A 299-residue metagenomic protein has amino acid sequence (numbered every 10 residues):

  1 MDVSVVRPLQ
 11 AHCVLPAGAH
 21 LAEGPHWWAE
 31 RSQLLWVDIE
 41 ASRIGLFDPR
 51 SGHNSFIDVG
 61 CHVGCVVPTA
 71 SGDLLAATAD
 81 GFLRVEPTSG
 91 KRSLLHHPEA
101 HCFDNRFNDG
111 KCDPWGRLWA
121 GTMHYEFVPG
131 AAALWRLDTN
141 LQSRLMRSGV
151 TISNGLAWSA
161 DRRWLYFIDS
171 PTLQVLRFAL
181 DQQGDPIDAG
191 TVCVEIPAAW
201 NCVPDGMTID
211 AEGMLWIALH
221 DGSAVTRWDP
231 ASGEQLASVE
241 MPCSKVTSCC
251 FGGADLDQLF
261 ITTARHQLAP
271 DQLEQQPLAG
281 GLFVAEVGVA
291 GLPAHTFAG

Functional and structural regions predicted by a protein language model:
Q10-P16, G52-D58, S93-A100, Q142-S148 (+2 more regions): A short beta-strand motif characteristic of beta-propeller blades
A17-R31, G60-L75, H101-R117, M146-W164 (+2 more regions): Beta-rich, blade/repeat-based domains predominating in secreted/periplasmic proteins but also intracellular
W28-A29, L34-E40, L75-D80, L118-V128 (+4 more regions): Conserved beta-strand positions in repeat-built beta-propeller and related beta-rich domains
R43-G45, G81-L83, A132-W135, Q174-L176 (+2 more regions): A short loop-to-beta-strand structural motif that recurs across blades of beta-propeller domains
K91-M146: Hydrophobic alpha-helical segments and helix pairs
Q174, F178, E195-E234: Loop/turn-rich, solvent-exposed surfaces of beta-rich toroidal or solenoidal domains
F178-P186, V287-L292: Short loop/turn segments immediately following beta-strands, especially the blade-tip and inter-blade linker loops
C250-G299: Blade-level signature of beta-propeller repeat domains, shared across WD40, Kelch, NHL, RCC1 and BNR/Asp-box propellers
